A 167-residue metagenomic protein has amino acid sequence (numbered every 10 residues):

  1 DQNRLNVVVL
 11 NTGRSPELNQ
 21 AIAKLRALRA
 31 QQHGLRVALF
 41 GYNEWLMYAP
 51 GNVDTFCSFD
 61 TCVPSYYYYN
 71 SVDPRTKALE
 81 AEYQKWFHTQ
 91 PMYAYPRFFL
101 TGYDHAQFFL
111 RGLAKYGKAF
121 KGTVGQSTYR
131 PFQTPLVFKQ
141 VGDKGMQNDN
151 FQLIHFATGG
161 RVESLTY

Functional and structural regions predicted by a protein language model:
D1-Y167: Extracytosolic ligand-binding ectodomains
